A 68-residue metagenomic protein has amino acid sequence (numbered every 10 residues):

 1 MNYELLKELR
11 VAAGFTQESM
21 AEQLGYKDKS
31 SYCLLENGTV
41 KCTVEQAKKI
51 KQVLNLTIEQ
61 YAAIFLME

Functional and structural regions predicted by a protein language model:
M1-A12, K48: A short, Lys/Arg-rich alpha-helix, primarily the initiator
L5, S31-L34, Q60-A63: Residue-level recognition of specific faces of alpha-helices
R10, A21-E22, K51: The alpha-helix within a helix-turn-helix
A12-A13, K41, E45, Q52 (+1 more regions): Short, charged recognition helix plus adjacent turn of helix-turn-helix-like nucleic-acid-binding domains
G14-L34: Short alpha-helical DNA-recognition segment
K27-D28, G38-T39, E68: The DNA-recognition helices of helix-turn-helix-type DNA-binding domains
S30, K49-Q52: N-terminal cationic leader/targeting segments used for protein routing and processing
L35-E36, Q46: DNA major-groove recognition helix of helix-turn-helix
